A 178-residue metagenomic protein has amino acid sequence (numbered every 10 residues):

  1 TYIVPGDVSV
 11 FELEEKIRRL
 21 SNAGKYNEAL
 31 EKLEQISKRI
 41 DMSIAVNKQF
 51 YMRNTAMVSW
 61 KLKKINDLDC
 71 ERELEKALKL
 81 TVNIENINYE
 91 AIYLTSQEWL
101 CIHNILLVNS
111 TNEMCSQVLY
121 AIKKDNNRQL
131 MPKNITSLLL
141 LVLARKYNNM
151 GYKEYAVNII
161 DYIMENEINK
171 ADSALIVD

Functional and structural regions predicted by a protein language model:
T1-V10: Short C-terminal boundary/hinge segments that cap the last helix of small helical domains
S9-L62: Helix-turn-helix/homeodomain-like alpha-helical modules used for DNA recognition and transcription-factor dimerization
E15, N47-V58, Q97-N104, I135-R145 (+1 more regions): "A position-specific structural signal for the A-helix of alpha-solenoid helical repeats
L20-Q35, L62-N83, L107-I122, N148-Y162: Helix-turn-helix repeat elements of alpha-solenoid scaffolds
A23, A45-V46, K64-E71, Y89-T95 (+2 more regions): Alpha-solenoid helical-repeat scaffolds
S37-K48, K79-L94, I122-K133, E165-S173: Flexible helix-coil transition and linker loops at the boundaries of alpha-helical arrays
V118-D178: Charged, low-complexity intrinsically disordered regulatory/assembly segments
